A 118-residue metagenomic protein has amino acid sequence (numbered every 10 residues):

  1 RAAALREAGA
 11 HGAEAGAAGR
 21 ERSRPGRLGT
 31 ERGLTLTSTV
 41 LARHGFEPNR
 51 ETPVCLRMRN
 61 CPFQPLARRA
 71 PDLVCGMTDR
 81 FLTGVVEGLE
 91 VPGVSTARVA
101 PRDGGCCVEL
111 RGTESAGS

Functional and structural regions predicted by a protein language model:
R1-T96: Mid-protein regulatory/catalytic core that forms ligand/cofactor-binding pockets and protein-protein interaction
G93-S118: Short terminal or interdomain "cap/linker" segment that borders an active site or interface and mediates
